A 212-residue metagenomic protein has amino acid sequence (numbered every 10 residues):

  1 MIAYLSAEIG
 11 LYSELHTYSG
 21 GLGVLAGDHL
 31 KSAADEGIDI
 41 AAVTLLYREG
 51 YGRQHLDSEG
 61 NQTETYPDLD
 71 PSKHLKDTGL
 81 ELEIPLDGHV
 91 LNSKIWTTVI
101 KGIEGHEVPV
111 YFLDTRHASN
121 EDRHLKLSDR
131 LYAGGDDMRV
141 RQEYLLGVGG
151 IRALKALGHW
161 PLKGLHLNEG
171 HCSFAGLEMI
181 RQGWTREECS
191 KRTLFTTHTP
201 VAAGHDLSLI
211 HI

Functional and structural regions predicted by a protein language model:
I2-S19, H171: Nucleotide-activated donor-dependent transferases that construct or modify glycoconjugates
L11-L25, N120-H124: A short, glycine/small-residue-rich beta-strand->loop->alpha-helix junction that serves as a flexible
A26-H29, L146-G150, L165-I180, T193-F195: Extended, hydrophobic alpha-helical segments in both membrane/secreted and soluble proteins
K31-P71: Hydrophobic or amphipathic alpha-helical targeting/insertion segments
E59-G102: Extended, Lys/Arg-enriched charged tracts that mediate electrostatic binding to polyanionic substrates
E104-P161: Conserved nucleotide-sugar donor-binding subdomain of glycosyltransferases
C172, F195-L207: Short, conserved secondary-structure transition motifs
I210-I212: Conserved small/polar residues in nucleotide/adenosyl-binding loops
